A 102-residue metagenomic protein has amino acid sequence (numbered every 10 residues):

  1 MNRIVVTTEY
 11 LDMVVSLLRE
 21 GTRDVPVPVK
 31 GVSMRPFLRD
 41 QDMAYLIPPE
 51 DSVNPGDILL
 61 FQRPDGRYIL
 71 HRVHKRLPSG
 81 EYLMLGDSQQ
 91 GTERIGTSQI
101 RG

Functional and structural regions predicted by a protein language model:
M1-N54: Protein maturation boundaries and topogenic segments
M43-G102: Acidic/glycine-rich C-terminal interaction modules and beta/coil loop segments that lie outside canonical DNA-binding
